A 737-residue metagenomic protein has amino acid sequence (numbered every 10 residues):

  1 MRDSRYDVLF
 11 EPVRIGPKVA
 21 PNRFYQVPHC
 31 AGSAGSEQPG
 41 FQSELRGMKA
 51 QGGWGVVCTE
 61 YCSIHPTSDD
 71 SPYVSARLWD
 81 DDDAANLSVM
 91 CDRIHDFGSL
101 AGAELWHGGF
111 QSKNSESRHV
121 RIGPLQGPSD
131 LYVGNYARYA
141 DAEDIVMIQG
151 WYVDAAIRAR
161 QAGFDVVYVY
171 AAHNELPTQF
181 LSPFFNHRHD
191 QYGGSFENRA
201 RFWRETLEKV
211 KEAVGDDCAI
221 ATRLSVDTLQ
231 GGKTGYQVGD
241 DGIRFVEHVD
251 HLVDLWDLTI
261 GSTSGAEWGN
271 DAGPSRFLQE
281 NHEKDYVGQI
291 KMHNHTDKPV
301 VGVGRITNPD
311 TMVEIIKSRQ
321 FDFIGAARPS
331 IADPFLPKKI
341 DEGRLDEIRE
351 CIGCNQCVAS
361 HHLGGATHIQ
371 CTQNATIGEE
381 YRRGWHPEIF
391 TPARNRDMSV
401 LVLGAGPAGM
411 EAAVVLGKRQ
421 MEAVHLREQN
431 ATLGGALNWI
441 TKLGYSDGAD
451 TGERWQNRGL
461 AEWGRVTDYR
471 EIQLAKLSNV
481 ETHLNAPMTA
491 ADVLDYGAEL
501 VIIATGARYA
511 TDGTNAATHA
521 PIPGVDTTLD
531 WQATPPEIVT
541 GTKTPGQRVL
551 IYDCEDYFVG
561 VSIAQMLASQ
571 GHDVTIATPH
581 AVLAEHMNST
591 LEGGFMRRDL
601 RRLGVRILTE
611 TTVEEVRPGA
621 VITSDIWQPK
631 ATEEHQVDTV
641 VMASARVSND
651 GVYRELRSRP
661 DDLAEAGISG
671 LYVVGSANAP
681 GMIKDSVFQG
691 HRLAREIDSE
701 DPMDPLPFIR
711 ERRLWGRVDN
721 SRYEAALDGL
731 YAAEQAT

Functional and structural regions predicted by a protein language model:
M1-L403, P407, E411-K418, T451 (+3 more regions): Flavin-dependent oxidoreductase catalytic cores
F196, G434-L437, T441, L500-A507: Terminal amphipathic helices with adjacent charged low-complexity linkers/tails
N270-R276, D322, N438, L443-R458 (+2 more regions): Short beta-alpha connecting loops at secondary-structure transitions that line or flank enzyme active sites
T307-P309, I331, P487-A490, I538-T540 (+1 more regions): Short acidic loop-to-helix transition motifs that present clustered carboxylates
C351-I352, Q370-R396, M703-T737: Flexible inter-domain linker/hinge segments
R394-N430, H483-L494, A504-N588, W627-T639 (+2 more regions): Rossmann-like dinucleotide/flavin-binding elements
L437-A498, M587-E614, G619-A620, E634: N-terminal Rossmann-like dinucleotide/flavin-binding domain of flavoprotein oxidoreductases that bind FAD/FMN
